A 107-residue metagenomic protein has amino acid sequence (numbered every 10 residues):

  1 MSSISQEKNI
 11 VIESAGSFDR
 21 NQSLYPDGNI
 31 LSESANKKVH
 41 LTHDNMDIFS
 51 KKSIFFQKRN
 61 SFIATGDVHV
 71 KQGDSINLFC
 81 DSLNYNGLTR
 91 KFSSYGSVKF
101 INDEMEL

Functional and structural regions predicted by a protein language model:
S2-L107: N-terminal amphipathic/hydrophobic interface segments
